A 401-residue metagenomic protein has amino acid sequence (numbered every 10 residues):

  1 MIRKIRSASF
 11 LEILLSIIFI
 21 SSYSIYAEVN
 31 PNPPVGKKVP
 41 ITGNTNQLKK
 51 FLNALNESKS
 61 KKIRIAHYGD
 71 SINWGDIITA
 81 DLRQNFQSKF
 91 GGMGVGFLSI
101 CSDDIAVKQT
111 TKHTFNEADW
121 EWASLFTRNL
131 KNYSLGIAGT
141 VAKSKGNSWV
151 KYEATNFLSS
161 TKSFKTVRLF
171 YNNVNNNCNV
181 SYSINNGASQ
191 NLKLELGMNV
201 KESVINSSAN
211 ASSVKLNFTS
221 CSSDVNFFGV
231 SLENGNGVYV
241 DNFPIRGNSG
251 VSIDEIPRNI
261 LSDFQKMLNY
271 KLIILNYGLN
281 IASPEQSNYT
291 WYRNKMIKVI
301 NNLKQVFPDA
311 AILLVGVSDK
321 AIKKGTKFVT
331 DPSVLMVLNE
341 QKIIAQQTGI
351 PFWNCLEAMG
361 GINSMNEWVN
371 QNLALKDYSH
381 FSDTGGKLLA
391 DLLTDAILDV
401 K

Functional and structural regions predicted by a protein language model:
M1-P31: Bacterial Sec-dependent N-terminal signal peptides
N30-H67, A123, G136, A142 (+1 more regions): Membrane/wall-proximal cationic-aromatic binding patches
T42-N56, I253-Q265, N294-N302, L338-N339: Alpha-helical scaffolding within the catalytic cores of extracellular/periplasmic polymer-degrading hydrolases
K49, D76, A80, Q84 (+10 more regions): Solvent-exposed, polar/charged alpha-helical surfaces in well-ordered, non-transmembrane soluble domains, broadly
N73-N294, H380: Conserved SGNH/GDSL esterase-like catalytic core that processes O-acyl groups on lipids and polysaccharides
P257-R258, D319-K401: Catalytic His-Asp segment of secreted/periplasmic serine-dependent ester chemistry enzymes
L272-G278, R293-K304, A311-K320, N339: Conserved, well-ordered alpha-helix/loop/beta-strand core segments that scaffold catalytic motifs
